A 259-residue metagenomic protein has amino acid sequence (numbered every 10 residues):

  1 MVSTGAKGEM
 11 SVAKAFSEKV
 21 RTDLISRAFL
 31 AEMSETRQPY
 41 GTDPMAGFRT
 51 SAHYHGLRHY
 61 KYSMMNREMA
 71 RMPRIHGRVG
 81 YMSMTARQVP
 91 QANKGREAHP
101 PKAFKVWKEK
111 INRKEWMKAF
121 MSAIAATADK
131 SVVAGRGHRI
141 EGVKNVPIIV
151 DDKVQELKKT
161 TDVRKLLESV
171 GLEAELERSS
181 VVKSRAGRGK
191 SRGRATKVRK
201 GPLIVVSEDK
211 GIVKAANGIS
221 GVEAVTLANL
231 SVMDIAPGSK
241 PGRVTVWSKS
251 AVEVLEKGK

Functional and structural regions predicted by a protein language model:
M1-E9, E256-K259: Intrinsically disordered, compositionally biased charged tails
G8-D152, L157-R199: Basic, glycine/proline-rich low-complexity segments that contact nucleic acids
R21, N112, T226, W247-S248: Helix N-cap / beta->alpha transition motif
K105, K118, V170-E173, K190-R194 (+4 more regions): Phospho-regulatory, Ser/Thr- and acidic-rich intrinsically disordered linkers and terminal tails that flank modular
V150-K153, V205-E208, L227: Short His-Asn-centered micro-motif
S184-G187, A228-M233: Short acidic loop-to-helix transition motifs that present clustered carboxylates
S220-A228: Short hydrophobic/aromatic-enriched beta-strand-loop microsegments
